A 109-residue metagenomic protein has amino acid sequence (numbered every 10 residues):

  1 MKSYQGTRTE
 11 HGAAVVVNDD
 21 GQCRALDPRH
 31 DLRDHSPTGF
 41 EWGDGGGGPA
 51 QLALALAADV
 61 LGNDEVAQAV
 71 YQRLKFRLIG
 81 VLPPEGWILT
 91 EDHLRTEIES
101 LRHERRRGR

Functional and structural regions predicted by a protein language model:
M1, H103-R109: Short intrinsically disordered terminal tails
M1-K2, T7-T9: Long, low-hydrophobicity ectodomains and other hydrophilic envelope-associated domains
G12-Y71: Amphipathic alpha-helical packing elements
V60-L101: Short, compact, well-ordered microdomains
